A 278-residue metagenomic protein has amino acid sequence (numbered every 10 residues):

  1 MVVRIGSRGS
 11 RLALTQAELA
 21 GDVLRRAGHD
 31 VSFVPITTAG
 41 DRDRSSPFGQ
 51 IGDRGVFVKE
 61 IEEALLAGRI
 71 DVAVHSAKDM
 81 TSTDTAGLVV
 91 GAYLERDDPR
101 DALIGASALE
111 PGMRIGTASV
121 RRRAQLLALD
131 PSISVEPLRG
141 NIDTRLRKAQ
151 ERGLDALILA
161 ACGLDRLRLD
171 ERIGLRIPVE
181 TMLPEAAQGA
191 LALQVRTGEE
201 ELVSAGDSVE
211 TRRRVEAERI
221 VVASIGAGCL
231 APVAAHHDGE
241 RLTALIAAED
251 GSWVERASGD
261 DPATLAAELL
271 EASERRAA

Functional and structural regions predicted by a protein language model:
M1-T37, D43, Q50, D130-S132 (+1 more regions): Small-molecule-sensing regulatory modules
S46-V72: Short, structured active-site "lid" loops
I70-V74, D155-A156: Short, Asp-centered acidic motifs that coordinate Mg2+ and/or phosphate in catalytic or ligand-binding sites
A77-M80, D84-I133: A conserved helix-loop-strand patch within extracytoplasmic ligand-binding domains of the periplasmic binding
